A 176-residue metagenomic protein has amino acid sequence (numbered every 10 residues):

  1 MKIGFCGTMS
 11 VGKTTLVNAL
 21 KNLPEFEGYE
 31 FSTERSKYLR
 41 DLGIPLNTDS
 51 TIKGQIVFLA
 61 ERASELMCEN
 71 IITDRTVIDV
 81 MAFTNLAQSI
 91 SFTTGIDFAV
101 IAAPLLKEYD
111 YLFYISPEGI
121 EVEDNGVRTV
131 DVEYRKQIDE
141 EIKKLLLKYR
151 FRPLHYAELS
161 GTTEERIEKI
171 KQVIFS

Functional and structural regions predicted by a protein language model:
M1-K2: Pre-Walker A (Motif I) flank of P-loop NTPase domains
F5: Hydrophobic anchor at the beta1->P-loop junction of P-loop NTPases
M9: The conserved Walker
K13: Conserved lysine of the Walker
K21-S64: Conserved substrate/cofactor phosphate-moiety recognition/catalytic segment in nucleotide-dependent phosphotransferases
Q55-K107: Glycine-rich phosphate-binding loop used to anchor ATP phosphates in small-molecule kinases, encompassing both
Q88-R150, L154-T162: A glycine- and Lys/Arg-enriched "phosphate-lid" helix/loop adjacent to the NTP-binding pocket of small-molecule kinases
